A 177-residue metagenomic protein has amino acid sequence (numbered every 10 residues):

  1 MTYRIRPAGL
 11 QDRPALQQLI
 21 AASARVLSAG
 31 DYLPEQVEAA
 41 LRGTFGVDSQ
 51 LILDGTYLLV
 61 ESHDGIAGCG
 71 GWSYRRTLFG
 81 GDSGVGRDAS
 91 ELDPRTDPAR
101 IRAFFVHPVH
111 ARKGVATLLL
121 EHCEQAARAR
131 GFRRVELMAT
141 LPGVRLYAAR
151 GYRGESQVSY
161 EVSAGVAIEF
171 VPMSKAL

Functional and structural regions predicted by a protein language model:
M1-P14: Conserved N-terminal entry element of GNAT/NAT acetyltransferase domains
L16, D48: Hydrophobic pocket/interface hotspot
A21-V47: Conserved GNAT-fold acetyl-CoA-binding loop/helix
D54, A67-A111, E121, A126 (+1 more regions): Conserved acyl-donor/pantetheine-binding loop and adjacent beta-alpha core of acyl/acetyltransferases and related
T56-L59: Hydrophobic beta-strand residues of extracellular immunoglobulin-like
G114-A116: Conserved G/P- and acidic residue-centered "switch" motifs that form tight phosphate/ATP-binding loops in soluble
R133, M138-R145, R150, S156-L177: C-terminal "cap" of GNAT-fold acetyltransferases
